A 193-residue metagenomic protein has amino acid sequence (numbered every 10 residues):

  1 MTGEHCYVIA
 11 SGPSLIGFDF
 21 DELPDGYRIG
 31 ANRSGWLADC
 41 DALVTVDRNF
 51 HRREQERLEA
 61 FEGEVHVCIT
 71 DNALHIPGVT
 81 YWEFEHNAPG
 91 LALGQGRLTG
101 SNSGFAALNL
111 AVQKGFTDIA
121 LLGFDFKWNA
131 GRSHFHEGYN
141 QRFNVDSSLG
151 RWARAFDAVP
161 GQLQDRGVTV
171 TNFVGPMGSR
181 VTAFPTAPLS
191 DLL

Functional and structural regions predicted by a protein language model:
M1-L193: Metal-ion/cofactor- or nucleotide/acyl-coenzyme-handling active-site neighborhoods
